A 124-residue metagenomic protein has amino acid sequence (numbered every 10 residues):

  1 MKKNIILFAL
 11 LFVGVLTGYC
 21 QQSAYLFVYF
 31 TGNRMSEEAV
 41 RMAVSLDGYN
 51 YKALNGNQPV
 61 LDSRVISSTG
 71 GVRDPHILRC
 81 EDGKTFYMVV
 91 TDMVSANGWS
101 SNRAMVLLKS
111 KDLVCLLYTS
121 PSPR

Functional and structural regions predicted by a protein language model:
N4-G14: Sec-dependent N-terminal signal peptides
Q21-S45: An edge-strand/N-cap motif at the start of beta-rich repeat modules
S23-L26, K84-M88: Entry beta-strands of beta-propeller and related beta-repeat scaffolds
G32-M35, M93-N97: Short glycine/acidic-enriched loop and turn motifs that connect beta-strands
A43, M105-K111: Beta-propeller blade signature
Q58-S68, R124: Surface-exposed loop and turn segments in beta-propeller and other repeat-based domains that flank or scaffold
R73-H76: Beta-propeller and closely related beta-sheet repeat lectin domains
Y118-P123: Conserved small/polar residues in nucleotide/adenosyl-binding loops
